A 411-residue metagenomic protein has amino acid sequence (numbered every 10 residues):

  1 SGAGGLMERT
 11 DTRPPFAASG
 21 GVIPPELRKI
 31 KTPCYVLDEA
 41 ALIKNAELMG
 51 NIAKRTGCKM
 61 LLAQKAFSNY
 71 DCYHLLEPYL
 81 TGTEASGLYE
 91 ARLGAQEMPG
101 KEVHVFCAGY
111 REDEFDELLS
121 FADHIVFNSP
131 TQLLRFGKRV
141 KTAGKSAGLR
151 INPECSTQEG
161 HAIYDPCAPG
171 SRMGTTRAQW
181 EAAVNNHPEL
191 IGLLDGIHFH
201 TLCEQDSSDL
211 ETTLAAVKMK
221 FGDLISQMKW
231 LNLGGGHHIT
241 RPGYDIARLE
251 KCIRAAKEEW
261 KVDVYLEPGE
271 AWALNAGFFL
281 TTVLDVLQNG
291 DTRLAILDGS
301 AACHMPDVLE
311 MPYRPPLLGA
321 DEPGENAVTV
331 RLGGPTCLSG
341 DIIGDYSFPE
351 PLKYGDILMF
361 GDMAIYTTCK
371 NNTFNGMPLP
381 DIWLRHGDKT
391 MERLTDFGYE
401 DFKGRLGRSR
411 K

Functional and structural regions predicted by a protein language model:
S1-L6: Short, Lys/Arg-enriched N-terminal segments with co-localized hydrophobic residues within the first ~10-30 amino acids
M7-G20, T32: N-terminal hydrophobic targeting/anchoring segments and the immediately downstream early-domain regions of hydrolases
S19-G100, F106-Y110, E114, S300 (+3 more regions): N-terminal capping/small domains of soluble enzymes
C58-W230, C252: Active-site-proximal beta-alpha core segment in soluble small-molecule metabolic enzymes
A63, H200-L202, L231-T240, P268-A271: Glycine-rich beta-strand-to-loop/alpha-helix junction loops that act as flexible
E211-A216, D245-K251, T281, S347: Charged helix-capping and loop-helix junction motifs
C252, D263-K411: Charged (often Lys/Glu-rich) extended helix/loop segments that serve as interaction or gating elements
